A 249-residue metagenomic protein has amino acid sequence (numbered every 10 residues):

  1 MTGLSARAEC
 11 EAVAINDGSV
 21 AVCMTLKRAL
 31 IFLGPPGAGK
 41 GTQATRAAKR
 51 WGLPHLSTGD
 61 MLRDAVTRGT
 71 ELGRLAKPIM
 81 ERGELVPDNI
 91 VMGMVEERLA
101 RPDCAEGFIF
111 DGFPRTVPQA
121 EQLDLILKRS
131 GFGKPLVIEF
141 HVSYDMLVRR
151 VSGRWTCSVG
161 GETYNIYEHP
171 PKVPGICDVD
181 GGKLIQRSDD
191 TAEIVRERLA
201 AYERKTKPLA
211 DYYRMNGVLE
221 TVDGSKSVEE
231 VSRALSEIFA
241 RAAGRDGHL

Functional and structural regions predicted by a protein language model:
M1-L249: Glycine-rich phosphate-binding loop of ATP-dependent small-molecule kinases
